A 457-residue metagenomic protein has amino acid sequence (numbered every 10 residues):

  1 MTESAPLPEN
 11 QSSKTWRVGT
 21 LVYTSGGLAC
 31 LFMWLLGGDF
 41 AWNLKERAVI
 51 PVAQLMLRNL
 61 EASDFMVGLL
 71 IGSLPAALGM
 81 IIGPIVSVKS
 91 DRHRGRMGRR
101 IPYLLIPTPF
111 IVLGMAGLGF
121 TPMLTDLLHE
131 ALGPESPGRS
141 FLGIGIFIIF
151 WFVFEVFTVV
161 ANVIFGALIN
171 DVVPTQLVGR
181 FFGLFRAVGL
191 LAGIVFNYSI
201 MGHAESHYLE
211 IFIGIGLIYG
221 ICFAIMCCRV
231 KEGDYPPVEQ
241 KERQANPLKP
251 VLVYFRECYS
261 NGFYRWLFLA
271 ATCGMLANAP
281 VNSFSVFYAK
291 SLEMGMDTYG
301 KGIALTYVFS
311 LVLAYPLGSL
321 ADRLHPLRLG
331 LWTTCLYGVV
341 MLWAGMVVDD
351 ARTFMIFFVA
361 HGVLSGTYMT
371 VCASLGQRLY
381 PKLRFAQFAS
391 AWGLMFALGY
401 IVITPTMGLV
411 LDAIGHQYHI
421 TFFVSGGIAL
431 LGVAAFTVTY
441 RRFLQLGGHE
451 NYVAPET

Functional and structural regions predicted by a protein language model:
T2-G27, D234-L267, A454-T457: Juxtamembrane intracellular "pre-TM" segments in multi-pass secondary transporters
S12-A76, F263-A270, G274-E293: Helix-loop boundary and gating motifs at the non-cytosolic
I81-M97, L313-P326, L411: Helix-to-loop junctions at the C-terminal end of transmembrane segments in multipass secondary transporters
R92-T108, R323-T334: Cytoplasmic membrane-interface "Motif A"-like loop-to-helix N-cap segments of 12-TM Major Facilitator Superfamily
R99-P102, E135-G138, G202-L217, L409-A429: A membrane-interface helix-boundary motif in multi-pass transporters
L105-R139, L336-D349: C-terminal ends and interior cores of transmembrane alpha-helices in multi-pass membrane transporters/permeases
L118-T125, G220-V230, S425-T457: Multi-pass alpha-helical transporter architecture, strongest for 12-TM Major Facilitator/SLC carriers used
V160-V173, T367-P381: Intracellular juxtamembrane helix-capping segments at the cytosolic ends of symmetry-related transmembrane helices
